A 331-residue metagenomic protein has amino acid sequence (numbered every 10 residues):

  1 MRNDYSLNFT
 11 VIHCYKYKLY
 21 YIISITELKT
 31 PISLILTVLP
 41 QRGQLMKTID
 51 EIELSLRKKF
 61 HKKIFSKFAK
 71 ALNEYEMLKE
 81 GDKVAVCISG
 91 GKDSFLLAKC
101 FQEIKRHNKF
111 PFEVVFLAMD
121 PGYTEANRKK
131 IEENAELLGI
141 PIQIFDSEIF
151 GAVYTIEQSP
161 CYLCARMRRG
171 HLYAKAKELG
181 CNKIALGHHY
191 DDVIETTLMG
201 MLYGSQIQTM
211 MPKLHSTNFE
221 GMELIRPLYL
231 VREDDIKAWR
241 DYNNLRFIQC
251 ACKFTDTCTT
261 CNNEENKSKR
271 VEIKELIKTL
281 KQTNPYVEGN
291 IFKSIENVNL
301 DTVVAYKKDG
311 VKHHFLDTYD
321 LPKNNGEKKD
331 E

Functional and structural regions predicted by a protein language model:
Q41: Detector for the Zn2+-coordinating histidines of canonical Cys2His2
K47-I207, M211, H215, D234-Y242 (+1 more regions): ATP-dependent adenylation/nucleotidyltransferase module used to activate substrates
V114, D192-E272, L276: Catalytic subdomain that performs nucleotidyl-dependent activation
L245-E331: The feature marks non-catalytic terminal segments
